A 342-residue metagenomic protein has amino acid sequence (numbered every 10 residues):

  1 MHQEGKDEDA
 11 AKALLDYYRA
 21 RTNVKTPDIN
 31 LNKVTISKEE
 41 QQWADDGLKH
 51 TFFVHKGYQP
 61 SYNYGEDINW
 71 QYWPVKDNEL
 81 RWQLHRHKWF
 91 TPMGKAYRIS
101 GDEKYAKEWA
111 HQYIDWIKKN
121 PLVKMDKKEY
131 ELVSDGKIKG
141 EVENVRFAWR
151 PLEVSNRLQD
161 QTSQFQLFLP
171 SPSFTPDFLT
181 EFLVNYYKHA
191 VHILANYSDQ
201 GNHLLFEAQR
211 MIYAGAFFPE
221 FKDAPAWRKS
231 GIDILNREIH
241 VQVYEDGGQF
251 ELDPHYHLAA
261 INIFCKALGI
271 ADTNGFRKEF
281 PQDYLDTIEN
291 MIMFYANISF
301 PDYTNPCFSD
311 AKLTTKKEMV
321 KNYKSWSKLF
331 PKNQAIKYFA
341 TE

Functional and structural regions predicted by a protein language model:
M1-D199, L205-I212: Extracellular glycan-targeting catalytic surfaces
R21, K25, W116, V123 (+5 more regions): Short secondary-structure junctions and interdomain/linker hinges
P74-D77, V142-R146, F174, P219 (+3 more regions): Short amphipathic alpha-helical segments at helix-loop
A96-A110, F165-Y187, G215-D233, A271-E289 (+1 more regions): Structural helix-adjacent loops and short alpha-helical linkers that scaffold large soluble proteins
D115, D160-S163, L167, N185-A195 (+7 more regions): Alpha-helical scaffold segments in carbohydrate-active enzymes
A148-L152, D177-E181, S198-N202, K222-W227 (+3 more regions): Alpha-helix capping and helix-loop boundary segments enriched in small/acidic/polar residues
Y244, G248-E342: Carbohydrate-active enzyme catalytic cores, enriched for enzymes that act on polyanionic acidic polysaccharides
